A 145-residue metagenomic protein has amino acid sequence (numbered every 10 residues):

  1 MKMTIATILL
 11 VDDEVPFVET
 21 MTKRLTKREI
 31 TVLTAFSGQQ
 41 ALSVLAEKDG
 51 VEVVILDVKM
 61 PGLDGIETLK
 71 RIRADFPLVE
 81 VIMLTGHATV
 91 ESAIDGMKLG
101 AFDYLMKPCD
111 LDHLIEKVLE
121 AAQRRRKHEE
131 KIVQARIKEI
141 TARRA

Functional and structural regions predicted by a protein language model:
E19-K27: Charged docking surfaces used in two-component/phosphorelay signaling
T34-S43, G65: Helix N-cap/capping motif at the beta->alpha junctions
S43, I66-L78: Short amphipathic alpha-helix used as the core "switch/output" element in two-component signaling
M60: Receiver (REC) domain active-site loop signature in two-component systems and cognate sites in sensor histidine kinases
C109-L119: C-terminal output helix
Q123-A145: CheY-like receiver
